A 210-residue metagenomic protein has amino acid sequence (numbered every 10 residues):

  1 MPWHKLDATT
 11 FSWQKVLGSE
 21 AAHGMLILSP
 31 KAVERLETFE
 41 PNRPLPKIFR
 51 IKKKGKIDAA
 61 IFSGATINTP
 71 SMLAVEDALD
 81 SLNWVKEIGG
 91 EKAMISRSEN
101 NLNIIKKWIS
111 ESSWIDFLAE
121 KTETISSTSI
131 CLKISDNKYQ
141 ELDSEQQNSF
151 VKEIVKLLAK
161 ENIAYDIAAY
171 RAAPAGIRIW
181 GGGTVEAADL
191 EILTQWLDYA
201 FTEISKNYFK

Functional and structural regions predicted by a protein language model:
P2-Q14, G24: Conserved active-site segment immediately N-terminal to the catalytic lysine that forms the internal aldimine
Q14-K107, K121: Active-site C-terminal subdomain of aminotransferase-like
S19-A21, I125, P174: Short, solvent-exposed loop/turn segments at the edges of secondary structure
L28, L132-D136, G181-G183: Short beta-strand-to-loop capping motifs
I115-A119, I163-A169: A short linear hydrophobic-aromatic micro-motif
D116-L158: Conserved PLP-binding catalytic core of the aspartate aminotransferase-like
N148-Y165, A187-E203: Hydrophobic alpha/beta core scaffold segments
R171-K210: PLP-dependent enzyme catalytic core of the Aspartate aminotransferase-like
